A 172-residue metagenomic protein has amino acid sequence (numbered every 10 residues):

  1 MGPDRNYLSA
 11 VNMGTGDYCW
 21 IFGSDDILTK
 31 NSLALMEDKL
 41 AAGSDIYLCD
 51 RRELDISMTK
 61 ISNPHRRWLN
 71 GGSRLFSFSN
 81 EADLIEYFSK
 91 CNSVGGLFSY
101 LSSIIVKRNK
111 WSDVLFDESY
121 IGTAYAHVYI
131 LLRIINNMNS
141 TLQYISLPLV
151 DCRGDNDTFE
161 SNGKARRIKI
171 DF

Functional and structural regions predicted by a protein language model:
M1-I170: Nucleotide-sugar donor-binding/catalytic module of glycosyltransferases that assemble extracellular/cell-envelope
